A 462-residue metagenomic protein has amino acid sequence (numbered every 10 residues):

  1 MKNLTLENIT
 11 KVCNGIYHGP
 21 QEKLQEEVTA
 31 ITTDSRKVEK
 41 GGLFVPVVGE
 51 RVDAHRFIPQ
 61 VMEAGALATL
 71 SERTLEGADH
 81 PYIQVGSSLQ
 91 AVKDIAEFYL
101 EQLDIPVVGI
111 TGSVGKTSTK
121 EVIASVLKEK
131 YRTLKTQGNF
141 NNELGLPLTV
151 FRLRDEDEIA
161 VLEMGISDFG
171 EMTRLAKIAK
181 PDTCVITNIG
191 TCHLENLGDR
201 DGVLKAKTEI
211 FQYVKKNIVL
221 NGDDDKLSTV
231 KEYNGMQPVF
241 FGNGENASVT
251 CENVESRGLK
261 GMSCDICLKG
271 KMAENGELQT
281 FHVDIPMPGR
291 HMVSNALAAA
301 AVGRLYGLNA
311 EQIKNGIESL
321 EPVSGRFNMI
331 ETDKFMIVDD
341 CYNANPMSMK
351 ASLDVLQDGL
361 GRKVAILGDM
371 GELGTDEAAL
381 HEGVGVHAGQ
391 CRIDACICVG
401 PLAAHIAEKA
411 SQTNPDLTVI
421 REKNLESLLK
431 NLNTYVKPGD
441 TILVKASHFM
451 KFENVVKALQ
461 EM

Functional and structural regions predicted by a protein language model:
M1-D94, A247, P288, Q357-D358 (+2 more regions): N-terminal leader/targeting and accessory segments in enzymes
E7-K11, A91-G222, S228-M236, K430 (+2 more regions): Phosphate-binding loop of NTP-binding sites
T10-C13, S71, L75-D79, V185-I337 (+4 more regions): Acidic, Mg2+-coordinating active-site environments of NTP-dependent enzymes
R51-V52, V323, C341, N345-N414: Active-site beta-alpha connecting loops in nucleotide-dependent enzymes
I83-S87, T418-L428: Short acidic-hydrophobic, aromatic-tinged amphipathic segments that line or gate anion-handling sites
I110, S324-R326, F449-K457: ATP-dependent carboxylate/acyl-activation modules
